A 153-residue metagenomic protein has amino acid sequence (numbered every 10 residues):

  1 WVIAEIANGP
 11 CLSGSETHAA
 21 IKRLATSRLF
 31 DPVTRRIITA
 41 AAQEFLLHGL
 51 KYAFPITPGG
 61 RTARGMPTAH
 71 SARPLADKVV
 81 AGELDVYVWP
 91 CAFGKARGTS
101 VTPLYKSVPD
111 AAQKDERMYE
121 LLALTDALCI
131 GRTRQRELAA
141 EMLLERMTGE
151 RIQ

Functional and structural regions predicted by a protein language model:
W1, E16, R23: Short glycine/proline-centered loop/turn elements that form peptide/ligand docking sites
W1-G9: Short acidic, hydrophobic short linear motifs in intrinsically disordered regions
V2, P32-T62: Short, cationic-aromatic polyanion-contact patches
G9-A19: Short, basic interhelical loop/turn and adjoining N-cap of the next helix at nucleic-acid- or acidic-partner-contacting
T17, A25-R36: A short, conserved structural fragment
K22-A25, E141-E145: Short amphipathic alpha-helical surface patches that mediate protein-protein
T57-E141: Exposed, interaction-prone assembly regions rather than primary DNA-binding/catalytic cores
E145-Q153: N-terminal, charged low-complexity regulatory/assembly segments
